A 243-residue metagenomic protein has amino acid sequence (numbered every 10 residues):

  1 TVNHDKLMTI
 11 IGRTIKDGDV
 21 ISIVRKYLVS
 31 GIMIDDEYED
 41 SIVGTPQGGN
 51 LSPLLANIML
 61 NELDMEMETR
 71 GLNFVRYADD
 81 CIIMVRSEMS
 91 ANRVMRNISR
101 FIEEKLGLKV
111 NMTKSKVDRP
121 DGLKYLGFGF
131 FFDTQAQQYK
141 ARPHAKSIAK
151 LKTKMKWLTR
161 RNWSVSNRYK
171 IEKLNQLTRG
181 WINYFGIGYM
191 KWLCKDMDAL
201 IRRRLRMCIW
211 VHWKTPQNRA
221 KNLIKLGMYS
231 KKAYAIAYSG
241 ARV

Functional and structural regions predicted by a protein language model:
T1, T14, P53, N57 (+6 more regions): Generic detection of long, well-ordered alpha-helical segments
T1-G122: Conserved polymerase palm-domain catalytic core
K6-I10, D80, K154-W157, L177-W181: A general alpha-helix detector
V29, K105-E172, R179: A conserved non-catalytic segment of reverse transcriptases and RNA-directed RNA polymerases corresponding to the late
G71-Y77, L151-T159, V211-W213: Short, conserved aromatic-histidine micro-motifs
L158-R219: Right-hand nucleic-acid polymerase module
I201-R204, I209, W213-V243: Extended C-terminal regions of large enzymes
